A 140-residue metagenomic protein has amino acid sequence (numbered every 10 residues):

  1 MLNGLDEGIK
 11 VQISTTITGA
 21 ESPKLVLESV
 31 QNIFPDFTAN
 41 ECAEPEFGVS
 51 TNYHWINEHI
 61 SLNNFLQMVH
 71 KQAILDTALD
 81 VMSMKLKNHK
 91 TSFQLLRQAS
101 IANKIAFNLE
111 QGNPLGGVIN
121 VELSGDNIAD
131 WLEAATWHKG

Functional and structural regions predicted by a protein language model:
M1-D6, E41-E46, L79-M84, K104-N113: Short, flexible, solvent-exposed loop/turn segments with mixed acidic/basic and small polar residues
M1-N40: Long, hydrophobic N-terminal alpha-helical segment
K10-T16, K87-Q94, G117-V121: Short glycine-/aliphatic-rich beta-strand segments at the starts of folded cytosolic domains
T15-G19, F34, R97-I101, L123-N127: Beta-strand elements of well-folded, non-transmembrane domains
N40-N63: Short, charge-patterned binding micro-sites
V69-K104: Mid-chain, well-packed structural core segment of small domains
N103-G140: Glycine-rich, aromatic-bearing surface loops/beta-hairpins
